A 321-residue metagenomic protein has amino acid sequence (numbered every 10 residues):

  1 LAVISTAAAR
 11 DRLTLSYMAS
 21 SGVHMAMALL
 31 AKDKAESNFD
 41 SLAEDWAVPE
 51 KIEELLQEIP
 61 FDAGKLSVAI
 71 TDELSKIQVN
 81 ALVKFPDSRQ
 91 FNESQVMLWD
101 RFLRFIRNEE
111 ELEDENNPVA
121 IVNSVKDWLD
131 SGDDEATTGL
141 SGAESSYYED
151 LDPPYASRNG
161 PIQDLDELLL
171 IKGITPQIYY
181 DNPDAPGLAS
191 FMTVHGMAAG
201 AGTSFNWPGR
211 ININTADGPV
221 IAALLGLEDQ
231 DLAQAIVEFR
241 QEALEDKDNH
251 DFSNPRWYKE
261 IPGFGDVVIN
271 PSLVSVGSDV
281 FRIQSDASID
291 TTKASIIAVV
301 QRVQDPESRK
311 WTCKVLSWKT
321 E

Functional and structural regions predicted by a protein language model:
L1-E321: Compositionally biased linear targeting/interaction segments
